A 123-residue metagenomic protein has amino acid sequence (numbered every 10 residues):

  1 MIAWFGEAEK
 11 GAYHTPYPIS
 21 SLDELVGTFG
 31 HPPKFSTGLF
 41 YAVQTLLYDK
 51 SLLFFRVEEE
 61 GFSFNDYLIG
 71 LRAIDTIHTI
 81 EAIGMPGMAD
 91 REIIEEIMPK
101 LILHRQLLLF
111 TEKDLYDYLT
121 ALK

Functional and structural regions predicted by a protein language model:
M1-K123: Surface-exposed assembly/interface segments
